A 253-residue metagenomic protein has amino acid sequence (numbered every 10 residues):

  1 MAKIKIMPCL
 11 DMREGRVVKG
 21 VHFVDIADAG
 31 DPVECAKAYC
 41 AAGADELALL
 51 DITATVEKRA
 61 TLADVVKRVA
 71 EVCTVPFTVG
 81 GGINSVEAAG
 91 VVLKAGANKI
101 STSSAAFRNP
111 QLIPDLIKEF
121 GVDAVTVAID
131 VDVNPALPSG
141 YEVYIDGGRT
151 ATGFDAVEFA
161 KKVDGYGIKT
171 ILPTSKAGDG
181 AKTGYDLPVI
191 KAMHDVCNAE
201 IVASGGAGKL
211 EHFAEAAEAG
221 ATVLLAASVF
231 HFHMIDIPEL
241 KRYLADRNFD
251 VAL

Functional and structural regions predicted by a protein language model:
K5-L10, K19, L47-L49, F77-G81 (+5 more regions): Hydrophobic faces of well-ordered beta-strands that scaffold small-molecule active sites in alpha/beta enzyme cores
D11, Y39, L47, V79 (+6 more regions): Conserved, mostly hydrophobic/aromatic
M12-E14, V18-K19, L93, A97-P173 (+2 more regions): Conserved anion-binding
E46-V65, S104, L172-T183: Glycine-rich, proline-tolerant flexible connector loops at the mouths of alpha/beta enzymes
T53, T61-V122: Glycine/small-residue-rich loop that forms an oxyanion/phosphate-binding "nest" at active or ligand-binding sites
A60-K67, P110, T152-V157, T183-K191: Charged helix-capping and loop-helix junction motifs
C73, F77-I100, P188-L224: Catalytic cores of alpha/beta
L112-F120, A214-L253: C-terminal helical cap(s) of enzyme catalytic domains, especially alpha/beta-barrels
